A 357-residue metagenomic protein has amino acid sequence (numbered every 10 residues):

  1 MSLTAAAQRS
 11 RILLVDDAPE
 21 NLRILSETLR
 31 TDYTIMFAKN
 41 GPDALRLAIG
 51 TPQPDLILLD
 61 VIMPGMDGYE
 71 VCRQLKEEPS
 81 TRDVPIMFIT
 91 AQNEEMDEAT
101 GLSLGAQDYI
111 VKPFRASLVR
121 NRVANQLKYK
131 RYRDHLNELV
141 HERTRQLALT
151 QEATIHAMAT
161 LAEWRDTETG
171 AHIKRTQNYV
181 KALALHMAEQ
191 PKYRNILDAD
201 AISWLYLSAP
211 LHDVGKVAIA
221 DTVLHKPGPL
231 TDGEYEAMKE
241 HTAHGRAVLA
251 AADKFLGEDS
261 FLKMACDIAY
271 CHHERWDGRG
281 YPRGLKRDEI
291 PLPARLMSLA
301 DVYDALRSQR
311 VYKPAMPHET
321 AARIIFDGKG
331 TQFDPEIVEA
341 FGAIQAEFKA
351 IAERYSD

Functional and structural regions predicted by a protein language model:
M1-L13, R23: Non-catalytic signal-transmission and effector/linker regions of two-component phosphorelay proteins
D16, D60, T90: Active-site residues of response regulator receiver
P19, F37-L56: Acidic, metal-coordinating helix/loop segments flanking the phosphotransfer/catalytic sites of two-component signaling
L22, V61-G65, R82, E94 (+1 more regions): The feature encodes the CheY-like receiver
M63, L75, G101: Receiver (REC) domain active-site loop signature in two-component systems and cognate sites in sensor histidine kinases
E163-D357: Metal-dependent catalytic cores of enzymes that make or break cyclic nucleotides and related phosphoester linkages
